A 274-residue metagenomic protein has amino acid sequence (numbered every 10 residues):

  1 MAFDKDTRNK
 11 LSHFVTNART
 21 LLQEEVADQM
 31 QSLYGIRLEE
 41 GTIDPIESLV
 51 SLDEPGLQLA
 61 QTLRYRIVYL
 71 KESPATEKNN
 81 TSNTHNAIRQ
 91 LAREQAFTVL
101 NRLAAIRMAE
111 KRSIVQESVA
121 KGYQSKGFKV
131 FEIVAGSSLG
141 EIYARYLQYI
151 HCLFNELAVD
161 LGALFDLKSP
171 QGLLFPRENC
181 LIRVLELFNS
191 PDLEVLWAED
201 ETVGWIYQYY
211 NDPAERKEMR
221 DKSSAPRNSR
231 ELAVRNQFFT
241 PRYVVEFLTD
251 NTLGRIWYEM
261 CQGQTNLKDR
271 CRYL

Functional and structural regions predicted by a protein language model:
M1-V203, Y209-L274: Charged, often flexible domain-edge or linker segments that flank or initiate folded functional domains
